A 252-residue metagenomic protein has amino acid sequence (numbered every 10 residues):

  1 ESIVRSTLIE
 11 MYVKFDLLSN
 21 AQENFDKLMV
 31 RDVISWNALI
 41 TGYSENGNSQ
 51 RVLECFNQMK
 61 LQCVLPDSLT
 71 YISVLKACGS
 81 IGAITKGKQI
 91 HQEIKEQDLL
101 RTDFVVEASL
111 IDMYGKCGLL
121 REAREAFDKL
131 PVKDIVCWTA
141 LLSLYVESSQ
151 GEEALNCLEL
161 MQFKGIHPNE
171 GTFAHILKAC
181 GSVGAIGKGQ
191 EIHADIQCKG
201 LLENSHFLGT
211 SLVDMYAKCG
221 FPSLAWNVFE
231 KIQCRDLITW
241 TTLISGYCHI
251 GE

Functional and structural regions predicted by a protein language model:
E1, R5-S6, E10, A21 (+22 more regions): Pentatricopeptide repeat
L17, N48, A83, L119 (+4 more regions): Residues in the short coil linking paired helices within alpha-helical repeat scaffolds
Q50-R51, C55, S148-E153, C157: Classical protein tyrosine phosphatase
